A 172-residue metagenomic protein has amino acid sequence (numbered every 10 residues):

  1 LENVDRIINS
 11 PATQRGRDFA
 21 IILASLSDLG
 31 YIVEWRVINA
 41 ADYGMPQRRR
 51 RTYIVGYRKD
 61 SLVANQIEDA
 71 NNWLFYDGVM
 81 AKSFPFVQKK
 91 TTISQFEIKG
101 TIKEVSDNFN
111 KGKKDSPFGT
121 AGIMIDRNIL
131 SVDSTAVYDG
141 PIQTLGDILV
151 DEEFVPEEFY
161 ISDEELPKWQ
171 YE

Functional and structural regions predicted by a protein language model:
L1-E172: Class I S-adenosyl-L-methionine
